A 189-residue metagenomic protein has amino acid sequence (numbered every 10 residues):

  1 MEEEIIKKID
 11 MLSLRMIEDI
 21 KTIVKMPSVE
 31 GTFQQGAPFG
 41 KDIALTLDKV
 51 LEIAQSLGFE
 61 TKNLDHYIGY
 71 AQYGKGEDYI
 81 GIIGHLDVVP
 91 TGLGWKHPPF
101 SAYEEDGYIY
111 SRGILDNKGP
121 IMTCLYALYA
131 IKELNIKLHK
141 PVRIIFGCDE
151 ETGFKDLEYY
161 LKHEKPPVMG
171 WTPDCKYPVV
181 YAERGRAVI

Functional and structural regions predicted by a protein language model:
E2-I83, V88-T91: N-terminal helical capping/dimerization or prosegment-like subdomains of hydrolases acting on amide or phosphate bonds
K25-S28, G107, C175-K176: A broad detector of the eukaryotic-type serine/threonine protein kinase catalytic domain
Y67-I68, P99, V188: Short glycine-rich loop/turn motifs
G69-A71, A102, W171: Well-ordered beta-strand positions enriched in small/hydrophobic/aromatic, beta-favoring residues
G74, G94-W95, A182-G185: Short glycine/proline-enriched turns and hinge-like loops at secondary-structure junctions
Y79-F146, T152: Active-site metal-coordination/substrate-binding segment of hydrolases, especially metallo-dependent peptidases
G119-Y126, K132-I189: Fold-level recognition of mixed alpha/beta catalytic cores in primary-metabolism enzymes, strongest
